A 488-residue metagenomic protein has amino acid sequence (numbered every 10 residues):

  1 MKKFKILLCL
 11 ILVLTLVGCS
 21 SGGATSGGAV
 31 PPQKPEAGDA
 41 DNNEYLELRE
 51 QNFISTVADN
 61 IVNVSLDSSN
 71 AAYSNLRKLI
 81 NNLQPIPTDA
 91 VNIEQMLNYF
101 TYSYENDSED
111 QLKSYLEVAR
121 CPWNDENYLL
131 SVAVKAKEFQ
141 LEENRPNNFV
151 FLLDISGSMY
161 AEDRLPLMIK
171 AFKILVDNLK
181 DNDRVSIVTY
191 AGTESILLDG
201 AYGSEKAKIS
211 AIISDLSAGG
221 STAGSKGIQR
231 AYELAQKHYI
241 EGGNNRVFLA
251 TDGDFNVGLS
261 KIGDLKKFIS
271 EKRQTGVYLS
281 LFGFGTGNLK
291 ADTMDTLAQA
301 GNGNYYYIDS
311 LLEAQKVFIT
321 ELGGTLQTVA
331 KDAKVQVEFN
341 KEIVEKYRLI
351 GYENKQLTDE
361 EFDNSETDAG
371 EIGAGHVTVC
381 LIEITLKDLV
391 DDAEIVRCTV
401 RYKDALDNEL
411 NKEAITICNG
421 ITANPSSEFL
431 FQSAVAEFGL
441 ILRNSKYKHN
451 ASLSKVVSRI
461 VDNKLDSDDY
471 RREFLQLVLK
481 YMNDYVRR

Functional and structural regions predicted by a protein language model:
M1-I6: Positively charged n-region of N-terminal signal peptides that target proteins for export
T15-G18: C-terminal motif of bacterial Sec signal peptides marking the signal peptidase cleavage site
S20, P31, L112-D332, K387-V390 (+3 more regions): Exposed acidic/Ser/Thr-rich ligand/metal-binding surfaces
S20-G38: Short, low-complexity, disordered segments immediately C-terminal to signal peptides in bacterial exported proteins
L46-Y128: Acidic/polar low-complexity segments with low predicted structural confidence
S55-A58, V62, N70-R77, K331 (+3 more regions): Long, acidic serine/threonine- and proline-rich intrinsically disordered regions
N81-N98, D107, T328, E338-N340 (+1 more regions): Acidic, Ser/Thr- and Gly-enriched intrinsically disordered low-complexity segments
